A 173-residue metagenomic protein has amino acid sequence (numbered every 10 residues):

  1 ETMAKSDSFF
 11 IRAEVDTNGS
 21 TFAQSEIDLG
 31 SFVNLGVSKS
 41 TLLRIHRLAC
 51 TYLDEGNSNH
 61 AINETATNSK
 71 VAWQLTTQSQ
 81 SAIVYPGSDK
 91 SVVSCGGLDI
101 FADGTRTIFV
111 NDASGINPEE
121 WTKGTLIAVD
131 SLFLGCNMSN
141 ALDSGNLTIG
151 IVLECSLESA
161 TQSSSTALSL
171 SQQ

Functional and structural regions predicted by a protein language model:
E1-G30, R106-V110, S114-G115, W121-I127: Low-complexity, Ser/Thr/Pro-rich intrinsically disordered segments found in N-terminal tails, propeptides, targeting
T2-F22, V37-S40, L142-Q173: C-terminal interaction-tip segments
N18, L29, L35, P86 (+4 more regions): Feature targets compositionally biased, intrinsically disordered low-complexity regions with long contiguous runs
E26-S88, G150-S156: Beta-rich globular "head" domains
S31-G36, E120-T122, N137-M138: Short secondary-structure capping micro-motifs at structural edges
T41-C50, K123-D143: Noncatalytic modules at the cell exterior or secretory-pathway interfaces, chiefly beta-strand-rich lectin/adhesion
Q74-I127: Extended, solvent-exposed segments with strong compositional bias
